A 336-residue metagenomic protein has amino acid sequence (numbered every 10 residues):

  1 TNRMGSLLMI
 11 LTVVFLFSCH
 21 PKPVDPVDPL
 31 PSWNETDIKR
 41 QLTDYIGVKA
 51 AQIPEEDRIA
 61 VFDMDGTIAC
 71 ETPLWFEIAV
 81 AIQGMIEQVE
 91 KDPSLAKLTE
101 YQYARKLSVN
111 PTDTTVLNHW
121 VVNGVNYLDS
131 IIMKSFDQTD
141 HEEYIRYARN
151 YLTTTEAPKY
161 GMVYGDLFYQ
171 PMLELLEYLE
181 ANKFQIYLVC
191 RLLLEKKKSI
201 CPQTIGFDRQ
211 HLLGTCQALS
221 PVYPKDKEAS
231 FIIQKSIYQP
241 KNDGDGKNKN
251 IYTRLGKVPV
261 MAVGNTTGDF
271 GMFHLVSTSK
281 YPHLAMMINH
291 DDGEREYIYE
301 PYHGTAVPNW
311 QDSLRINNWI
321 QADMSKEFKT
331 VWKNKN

Functional and structural regions predicted by a protein language model:
T1-L7: Bacterial N-terminal signal peptides that target proteins for export
L7-L16: Bacterial N-terminal signal peptides
L11, E56-A60, K183: A generic hydrophobic-helix recognition signal that picks specific residues within alpha-helical hydrophobic
S18-M64, T72, A79, I86 (+1 more regions): Non-catalytic pre-domain segments flanking phosphatase-related domains
K22-P29, W33, Q41-T43, G47 (+2 more regions): C-terminal cap/substrate-recognition subdomain and adjoining C-terminal extension of metal-dependent phosphatase-like
E71-L74, A79-I82, S199-I200, L275: Short, solvent-exposed loop/turn and secondary-structure capping segments
L74, A79-G165, Q170: A metal-dependent, Asp-based hydrolase signature
